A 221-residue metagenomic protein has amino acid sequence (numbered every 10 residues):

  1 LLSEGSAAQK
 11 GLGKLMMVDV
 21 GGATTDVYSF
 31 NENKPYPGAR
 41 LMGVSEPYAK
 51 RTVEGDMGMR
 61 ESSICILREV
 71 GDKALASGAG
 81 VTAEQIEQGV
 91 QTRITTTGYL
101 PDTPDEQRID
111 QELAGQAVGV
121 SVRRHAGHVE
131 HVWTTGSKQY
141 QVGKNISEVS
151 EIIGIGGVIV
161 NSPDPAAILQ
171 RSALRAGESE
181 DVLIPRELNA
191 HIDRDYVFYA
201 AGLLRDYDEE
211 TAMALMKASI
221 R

Functional and structural regions predicted by a protein language model:
L1-M17, T25-R221: Helical "lid/coupling" subdomains associated with nucleotide-phosphate turnover
V20: Glycine-rich, flexible loop motifs
